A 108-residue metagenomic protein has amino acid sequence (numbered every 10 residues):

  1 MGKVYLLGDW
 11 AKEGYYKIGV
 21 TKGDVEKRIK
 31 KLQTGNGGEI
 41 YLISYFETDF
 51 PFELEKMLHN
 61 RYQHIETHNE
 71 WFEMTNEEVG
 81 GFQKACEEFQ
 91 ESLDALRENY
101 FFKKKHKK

Functional and structural regions predicted by a protein language model:
M1-K108: Non-catalytic accessory segments flanking enzymatic or RNA/DNA-binding domains
